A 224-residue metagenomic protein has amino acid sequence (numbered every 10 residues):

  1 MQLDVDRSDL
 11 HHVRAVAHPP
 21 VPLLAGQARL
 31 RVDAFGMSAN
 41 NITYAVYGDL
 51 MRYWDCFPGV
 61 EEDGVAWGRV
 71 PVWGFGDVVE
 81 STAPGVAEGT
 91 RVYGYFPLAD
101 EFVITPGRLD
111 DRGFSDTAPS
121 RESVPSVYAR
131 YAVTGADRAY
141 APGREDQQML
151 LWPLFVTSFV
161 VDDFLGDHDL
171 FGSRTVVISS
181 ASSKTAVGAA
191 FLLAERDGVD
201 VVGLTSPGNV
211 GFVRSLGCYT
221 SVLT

Functional and structural regions predicted by a protein language model:
D6-A34, A39-N41: A short N-terminal beta-strand-loop micro-motif at the entrance of redox/enzyme domains
L23-F35, D49-V103, R108: Glycine-rich beta-strand-centered segment in the early N-terminal region that forms part of a ligand/cofactor-binding
Y44-R69, F114-Y131, G135-A136: Aromatic- and Gly/Pro-rich amphipathic surface segment
Y95-T175: NAD(P)H dinucleotide-binding glycine-rich loop of Rossmann-like/cofactor-binding domains, especially the beta1-alpha1
V176-S180: Conserved N-terminal Rossmann-fold NAD(P)-binding element of oxidoreductases
A186-V187: N-terminal Rossmann-fold NAD(P) dinucleotide-binding loop
E195-T224: Adenosine-nucleotide cofactor-binding segment
